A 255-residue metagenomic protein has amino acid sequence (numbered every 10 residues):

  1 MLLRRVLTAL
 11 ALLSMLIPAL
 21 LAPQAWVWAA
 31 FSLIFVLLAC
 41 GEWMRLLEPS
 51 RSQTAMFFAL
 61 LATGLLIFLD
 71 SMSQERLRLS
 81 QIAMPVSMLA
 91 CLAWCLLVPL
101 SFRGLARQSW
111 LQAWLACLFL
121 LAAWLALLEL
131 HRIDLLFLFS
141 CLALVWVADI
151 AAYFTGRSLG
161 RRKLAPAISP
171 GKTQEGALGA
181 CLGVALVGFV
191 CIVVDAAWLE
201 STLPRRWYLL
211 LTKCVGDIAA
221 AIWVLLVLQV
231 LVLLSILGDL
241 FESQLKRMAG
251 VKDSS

Functional and structural regions predicted by a protein language model:
M1-L233: Membrane-embedded alpha-helical bundles of polytopic integral membrane proteins
Q174, L234-F241, L245: Alpha-helical membrane segments and immediately flanking helix-loop junctions that form or couple to the substrate/ion
V230, S235, R247-V251: Short basic/hydrophobic patches in alpha-helices and adjacent helix-turn junctions that form amphipathic surface motifs
F241-S255: Interfacial helix-loop-helix junctions of multi-pass membrane proteins
